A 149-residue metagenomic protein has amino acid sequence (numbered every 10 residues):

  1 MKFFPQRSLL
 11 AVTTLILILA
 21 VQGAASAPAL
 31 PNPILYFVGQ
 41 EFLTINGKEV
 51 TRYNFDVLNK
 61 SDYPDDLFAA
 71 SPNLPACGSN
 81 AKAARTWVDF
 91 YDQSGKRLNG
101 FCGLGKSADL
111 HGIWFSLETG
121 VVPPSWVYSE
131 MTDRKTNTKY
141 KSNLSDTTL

Functional and structural regions predicted by a protein language model:
K2-V12: Bacterial N-terminal signal peptides that target proteins for export
A11-A20: Bacterial N-terminal signal peptides
A20-L30: Bacterial Sec-dependent signal peptides at the C-terminal "C-region" and cleavage site
N32-A84: Short, surface-exposed binding/anchoring microloops in extracellular/periplasmic proteins
K82-T86, S125-V127: Short beta-strand/loop motifs in extracellular/secreted proteins, especially within beta-sandwich accessory domains
W87-Y91: Beta-strand signatures of extracellular beta-sandwich domains
Q93-N143: Short, solvent-exposed, Trp/other aromatic-anchored flexible loops in extracytoplasmic proteins
D146-L149: Short, solvent-exposed mixed-charge patches
